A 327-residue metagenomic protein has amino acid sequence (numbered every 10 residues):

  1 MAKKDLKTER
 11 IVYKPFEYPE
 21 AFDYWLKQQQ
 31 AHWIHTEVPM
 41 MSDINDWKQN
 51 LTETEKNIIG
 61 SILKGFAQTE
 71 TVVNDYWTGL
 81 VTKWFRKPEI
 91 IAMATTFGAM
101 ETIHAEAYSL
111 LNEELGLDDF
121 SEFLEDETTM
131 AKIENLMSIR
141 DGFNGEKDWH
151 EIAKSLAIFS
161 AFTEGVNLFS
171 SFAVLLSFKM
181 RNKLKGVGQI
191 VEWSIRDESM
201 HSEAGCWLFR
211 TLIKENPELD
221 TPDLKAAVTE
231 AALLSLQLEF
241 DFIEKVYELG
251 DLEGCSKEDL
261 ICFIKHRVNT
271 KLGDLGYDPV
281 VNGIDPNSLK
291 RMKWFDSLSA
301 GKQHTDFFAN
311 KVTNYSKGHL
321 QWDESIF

Functional and structural regions predicted by a protein language model:
M1-F327: Non-heme di-metal
